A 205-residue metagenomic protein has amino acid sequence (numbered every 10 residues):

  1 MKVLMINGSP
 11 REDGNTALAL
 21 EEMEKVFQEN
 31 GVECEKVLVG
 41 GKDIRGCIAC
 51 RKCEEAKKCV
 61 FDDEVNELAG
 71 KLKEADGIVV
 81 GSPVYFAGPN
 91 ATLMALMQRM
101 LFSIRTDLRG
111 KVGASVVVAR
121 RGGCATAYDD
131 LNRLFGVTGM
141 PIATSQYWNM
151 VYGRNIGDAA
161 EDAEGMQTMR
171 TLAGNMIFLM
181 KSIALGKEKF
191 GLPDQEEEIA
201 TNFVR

Functional and structural regions predicted by a protein language model:
K2-N30: N-terminal beta1-alpha1 ligand-phosphate binding loop
V32-K42: A short beta-strand-loop structural module common to alpha/beta enzyme folds
K42-L72, I199-R205: Cysteine-cluster motifs in flexible loop/terminal segments that predominantly coordinate metals
R51-E55, N132, E161-D162: Short, hinge-like loop/turn segments at secondary-structure boundaries
V60-Y147: Helix-loop-strand module that forms the ligand-binding subsite of alpha/beta enzymes
P141-R205: Glycine-rich phosphate/pyrophosphate-binding loop and the adjoining helix
